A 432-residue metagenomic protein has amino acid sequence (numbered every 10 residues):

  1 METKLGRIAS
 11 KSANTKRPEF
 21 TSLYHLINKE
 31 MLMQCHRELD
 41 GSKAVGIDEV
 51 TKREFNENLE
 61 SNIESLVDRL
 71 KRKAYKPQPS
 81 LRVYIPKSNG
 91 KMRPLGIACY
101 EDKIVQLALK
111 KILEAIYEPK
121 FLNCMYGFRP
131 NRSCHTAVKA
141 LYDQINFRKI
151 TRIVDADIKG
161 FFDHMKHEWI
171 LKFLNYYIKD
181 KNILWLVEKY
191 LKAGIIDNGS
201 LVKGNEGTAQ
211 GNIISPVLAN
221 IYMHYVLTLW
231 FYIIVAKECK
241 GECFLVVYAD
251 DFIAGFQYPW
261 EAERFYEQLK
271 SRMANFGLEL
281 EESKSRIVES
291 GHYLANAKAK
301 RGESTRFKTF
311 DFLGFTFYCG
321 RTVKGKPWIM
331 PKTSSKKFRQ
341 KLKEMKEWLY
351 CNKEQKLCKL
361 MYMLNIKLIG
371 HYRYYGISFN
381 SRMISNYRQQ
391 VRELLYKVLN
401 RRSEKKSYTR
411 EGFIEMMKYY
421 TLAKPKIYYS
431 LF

Functional and structural regions predicted by a protein language model:
M1-L23: Charged, compositionally biased N-terminal leader segments and the immediate start of the first structured element
I27-M33, P79-L81, S88, L191 (+1 more regions): Core structural elements
E30-P86, M92: Phosphate/adenylate-binding "loop-and-lid" substructures adjacent to NTP/NAD/dNTP-binding pockets in NTP-dependent
R69-Y84, S88, K120-R132, T136-G291: Conserved polymerase palm-domain catalytic core
M125, K203-T208, M330, K346-L360 (+2 more regions): Short, solvent-exposed helix-loop connector elements
K192, L280-Q355: A conserved non-catalytic segment of reverse transcriptases and RNA-directed RNA polymerases corresponding to the late
F244-Y248, S285-Y293, M363-K367, I384-V391 (+1 more regions): A glycine-rich phosphate-binding loop feature that marks nucleotide/adenosyl-phosphate handling sites
S381-F432: A terminal-accessory region detector
